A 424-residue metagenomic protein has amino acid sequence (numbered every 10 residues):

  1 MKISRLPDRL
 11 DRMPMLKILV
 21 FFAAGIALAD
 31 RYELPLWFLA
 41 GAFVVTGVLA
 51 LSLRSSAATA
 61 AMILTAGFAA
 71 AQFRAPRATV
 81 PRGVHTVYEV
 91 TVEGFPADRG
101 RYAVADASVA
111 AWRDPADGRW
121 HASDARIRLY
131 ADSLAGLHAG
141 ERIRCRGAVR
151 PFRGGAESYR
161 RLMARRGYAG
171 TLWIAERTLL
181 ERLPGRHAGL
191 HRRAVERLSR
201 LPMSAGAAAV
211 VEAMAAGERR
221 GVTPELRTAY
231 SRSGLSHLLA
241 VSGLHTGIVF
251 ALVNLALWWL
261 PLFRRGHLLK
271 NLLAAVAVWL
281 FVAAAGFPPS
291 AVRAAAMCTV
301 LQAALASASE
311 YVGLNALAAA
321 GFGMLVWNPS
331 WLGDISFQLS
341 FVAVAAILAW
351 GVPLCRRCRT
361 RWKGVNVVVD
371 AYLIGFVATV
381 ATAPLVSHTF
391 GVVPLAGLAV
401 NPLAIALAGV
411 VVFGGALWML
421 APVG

Functional and structural regions predicted by a protein language model:
M1-R82, E157, R293: N-terminal leader/targeting segments
K2-R9, A60-H237: Membrane-interface helix/helix-cap signal primarily in integral membrane proteins
K17, G25, A29, W37 (+4 more regions): Hydrophobic alpha-helical transmembrane segments in multi-pass membrane proteins
W37-V44, L339-S340, N401-A406: Alpha-helical transmembrane segments of polytopic membrane proteins
L51, M62-F68, R82-Y88, A103-W112 (+5 more regions): Juxtamembrane/interfacial segments around transmembrane helices
L172, E181-A188, R192, R232 (+2 more regions): Membrane-interface amphipathic/re-entrant loop segments adjacent to transmembrane helices in multi-pass membrane
M203-A207, R265-L273, L407: Membrane-interfacial loop-to-helix junctions in multi-pass transporters
